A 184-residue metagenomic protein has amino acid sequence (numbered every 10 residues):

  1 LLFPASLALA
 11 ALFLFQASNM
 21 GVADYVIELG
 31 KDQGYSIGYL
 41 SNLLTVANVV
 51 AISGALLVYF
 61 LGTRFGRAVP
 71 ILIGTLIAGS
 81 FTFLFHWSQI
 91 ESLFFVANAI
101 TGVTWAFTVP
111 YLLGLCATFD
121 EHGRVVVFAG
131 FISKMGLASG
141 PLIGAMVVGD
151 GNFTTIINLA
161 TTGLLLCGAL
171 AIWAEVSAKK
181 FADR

Functional and structural regions predicted by a protein language model:
P4-T45: Extracytoplasmic gate region of multi-pass secondary transporters
N42-A51, T101, A129, S133: Transmembrane alpha-helical segments of major facilitator superfamily
N48-L56, L137-A138: Residue-level signature of mid-helix packing/kink "hotspots" within the transmembrane helices of 12-pass Major
I52, L72, L76-S80, T161-G168: Small-residue-rich packing faces within the transmembrane alpha-helices of Major Facilitator Superfamily
G54-R67, V148: Helix-to-loop junctions at the C-terminal end of transmembrane segments in multipass secondary transporters
G66-L112: C-terminal transmembrane helical hairpin of 12-TM major facilitator-type secondary transporters
F119-F153, A160: A late C-terminal transmembrane helix in Major Facilitator Superfamily
N158-R184: Multi-pass alpha-helical transporter architecture, strongest for 12-TM Major Facilitator/SLC carriers used
